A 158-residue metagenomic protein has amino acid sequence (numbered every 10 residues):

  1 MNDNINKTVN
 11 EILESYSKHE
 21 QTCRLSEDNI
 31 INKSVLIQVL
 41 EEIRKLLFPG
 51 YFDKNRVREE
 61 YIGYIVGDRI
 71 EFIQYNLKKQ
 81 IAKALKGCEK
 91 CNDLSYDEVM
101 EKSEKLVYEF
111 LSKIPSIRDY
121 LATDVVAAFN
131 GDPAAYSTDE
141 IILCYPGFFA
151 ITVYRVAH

Functional and structural regions predicted by a protein language model:
M1-H158: Terminal amphipathic alpha-helical/low-complexity segments used for targeting or macromolecular assembly
